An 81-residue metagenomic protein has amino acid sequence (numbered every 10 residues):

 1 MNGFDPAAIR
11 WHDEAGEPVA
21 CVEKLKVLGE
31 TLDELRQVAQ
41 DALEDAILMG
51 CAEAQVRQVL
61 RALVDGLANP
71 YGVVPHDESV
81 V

Functional and structural regions predicted by a protein language model:
N2-D13, Q58, D65-V81: Short, charged, intrinsically disordered terminal tails
N2-Q40: N-terminal acidic leader/helix
L25-P70: Amphipathic, hydrophobic secondary-structure cores in small proteins
